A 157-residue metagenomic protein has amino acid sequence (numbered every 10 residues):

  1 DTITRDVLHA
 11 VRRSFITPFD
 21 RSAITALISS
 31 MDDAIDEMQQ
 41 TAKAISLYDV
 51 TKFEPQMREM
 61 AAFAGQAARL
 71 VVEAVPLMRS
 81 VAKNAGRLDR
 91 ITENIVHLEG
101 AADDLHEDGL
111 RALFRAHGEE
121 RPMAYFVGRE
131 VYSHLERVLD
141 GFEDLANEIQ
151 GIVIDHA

Functional and structural regions predicted by a protein language model:
D1-A157: Cytosolic, long alpha-helical scaffolding segments
